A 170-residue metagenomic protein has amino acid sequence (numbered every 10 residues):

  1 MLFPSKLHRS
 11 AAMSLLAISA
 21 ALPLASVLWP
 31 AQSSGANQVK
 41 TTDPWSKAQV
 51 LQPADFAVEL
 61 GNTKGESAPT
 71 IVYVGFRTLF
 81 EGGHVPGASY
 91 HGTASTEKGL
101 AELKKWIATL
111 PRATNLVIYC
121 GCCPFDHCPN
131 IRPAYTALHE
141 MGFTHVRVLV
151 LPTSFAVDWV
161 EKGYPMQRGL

Functional and structural regions predicted by a protein language model:
L2-L7, A11-G82, Q167-L170: Flexible, polar/low-complexity N-terminal or interdomain linker segments that lie immediately upstream of folded
T41-K47, G92-T93, G121-F125: Second-shell loop/turn segments in exported
T70-V74, A88-G92, N115-Y119, V146-L149: Structural recognition of the beta-strand scaffold that forms the well-ordered cores of secreted hydrolase catalytic
G75, K98-I107: Alpha-helical scaffolding within the catalytic cores of extracellular/periplasmic polymer-degrading hydrolases
F76-F80, S95-E97, C122-D126, P152-A156: Solvent-exposed loop/turn segments at secondary-structure junctions within structured extracellular/periplasmic domains
F80-P86, W159: Short loop/helix-cap segments at secondary-structure boundaries that form the rim of catalytic
K104-L151: Catalytic cysteine-centered active loop of the rhodanese-like fold, especially the PTP/DSP P-loop
D158-L170: Active-site neighborhoods of enzymes that stabilize oxyanions during catalysis
